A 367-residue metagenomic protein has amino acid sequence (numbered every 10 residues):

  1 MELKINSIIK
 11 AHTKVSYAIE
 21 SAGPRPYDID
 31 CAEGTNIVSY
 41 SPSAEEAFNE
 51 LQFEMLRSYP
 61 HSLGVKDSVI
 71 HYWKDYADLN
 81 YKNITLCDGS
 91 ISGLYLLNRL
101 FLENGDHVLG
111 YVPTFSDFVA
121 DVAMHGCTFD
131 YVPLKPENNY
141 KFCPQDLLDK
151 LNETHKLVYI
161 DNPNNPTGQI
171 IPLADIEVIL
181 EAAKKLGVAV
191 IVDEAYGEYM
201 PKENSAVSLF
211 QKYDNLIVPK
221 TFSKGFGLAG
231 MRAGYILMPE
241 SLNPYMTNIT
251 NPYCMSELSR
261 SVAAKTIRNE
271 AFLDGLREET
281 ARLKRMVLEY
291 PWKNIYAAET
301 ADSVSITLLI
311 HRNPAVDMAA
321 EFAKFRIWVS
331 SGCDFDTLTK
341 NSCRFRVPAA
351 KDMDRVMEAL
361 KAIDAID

Functional and structural regions predicted by a protein language model:
E2-G89, L96, D367: N-terminal small-domain helix-loop-helix segment of the aminotransferase-like
A32, M238, L308-P314, F325-D367: Conserved PLP-binding active-site segment of the aspartate aminotransferase-like
S41, N215-E299: PLP-dependent aminotransferase class I/II
L100-I160: PLP-dependent aminotransferase-like
H125, K185-L186, Y213, F325: Helix C-cap/helix->beta junction micro-motif
N138-E198: Active-site phosphate-binding strand-loop segment of PLP-dependent enzymes
A281, K293-F325, C343, V347: Conserved PLP-binding catalytic core of the aspartate aminotransferase-like
